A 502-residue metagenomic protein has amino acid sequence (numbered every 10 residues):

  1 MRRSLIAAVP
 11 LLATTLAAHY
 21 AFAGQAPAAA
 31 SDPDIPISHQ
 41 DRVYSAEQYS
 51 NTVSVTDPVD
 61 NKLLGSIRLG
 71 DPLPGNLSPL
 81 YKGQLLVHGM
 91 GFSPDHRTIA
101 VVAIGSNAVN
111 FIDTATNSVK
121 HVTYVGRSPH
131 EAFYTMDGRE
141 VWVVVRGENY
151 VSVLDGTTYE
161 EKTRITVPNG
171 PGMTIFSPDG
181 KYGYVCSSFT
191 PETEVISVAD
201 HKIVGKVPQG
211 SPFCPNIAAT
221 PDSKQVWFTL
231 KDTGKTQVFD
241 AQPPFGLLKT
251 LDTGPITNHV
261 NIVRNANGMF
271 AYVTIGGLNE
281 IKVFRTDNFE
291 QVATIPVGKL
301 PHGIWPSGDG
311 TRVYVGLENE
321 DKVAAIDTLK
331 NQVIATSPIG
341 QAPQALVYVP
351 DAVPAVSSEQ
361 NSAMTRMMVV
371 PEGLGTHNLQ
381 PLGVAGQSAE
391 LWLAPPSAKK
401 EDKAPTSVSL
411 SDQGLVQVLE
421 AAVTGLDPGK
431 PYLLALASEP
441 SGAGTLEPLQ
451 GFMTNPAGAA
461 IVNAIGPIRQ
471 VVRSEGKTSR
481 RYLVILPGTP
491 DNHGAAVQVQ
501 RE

Functional and structural regions predicted by a protein language model:
R2-F22: Gram-negative bacterial Sec-dependent N-terminal signal peptides
R3-I6, V195, D200, Y482 (+1 more regions): Low-complexity, intrinsically disordered short peptide segments enriched in small/polar/basic residues
L11, A18, T98, V416 (+1 more regions): N-terminal processing/targeting junctions
H19-K403, G414, G444-P448, N455-A457: Predominantly soluble domains enriched in secretory-pathway, periplasmic, or organellar proteins
S358-E502: N-terminal targeting/export leaders
